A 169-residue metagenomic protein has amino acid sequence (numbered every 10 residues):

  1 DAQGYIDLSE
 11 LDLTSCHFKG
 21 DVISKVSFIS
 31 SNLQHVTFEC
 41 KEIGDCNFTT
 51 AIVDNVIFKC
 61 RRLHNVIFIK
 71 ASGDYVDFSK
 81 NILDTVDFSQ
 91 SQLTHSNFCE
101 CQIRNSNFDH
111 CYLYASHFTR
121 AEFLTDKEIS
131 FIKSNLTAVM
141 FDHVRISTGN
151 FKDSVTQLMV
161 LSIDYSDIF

Functional and structural regions predicted by a protein language model:
D1-F169: Tandem repeat scaffolds
